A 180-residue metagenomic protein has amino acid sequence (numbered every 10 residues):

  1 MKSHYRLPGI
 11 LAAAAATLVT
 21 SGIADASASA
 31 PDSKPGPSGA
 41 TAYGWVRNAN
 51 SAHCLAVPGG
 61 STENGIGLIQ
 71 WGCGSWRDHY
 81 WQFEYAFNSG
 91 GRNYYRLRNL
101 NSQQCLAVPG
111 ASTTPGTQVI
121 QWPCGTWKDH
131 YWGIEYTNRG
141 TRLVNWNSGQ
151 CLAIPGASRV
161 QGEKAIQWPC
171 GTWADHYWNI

Functional and structural regions predicted by a protein language model:
M1, G22, S29, W45 (+6 more regions): Intrinsic disorder/low-complexity signature
M1-A30: Secretory targeting and sorting signals
A14-T17, S38, T114, P123: Low-complexity intrinsically disordered segments
P31-T62, Y80-T113, Y131-R159, Y177-I180: Extracellular glycan-recognition/adhesion modules and their associated mucin-like linkers
T62-F83, S112-H130, R159-T172, H176: Short, tandemly repeated low-complexity microdomains enriched for cysteine and small residues
